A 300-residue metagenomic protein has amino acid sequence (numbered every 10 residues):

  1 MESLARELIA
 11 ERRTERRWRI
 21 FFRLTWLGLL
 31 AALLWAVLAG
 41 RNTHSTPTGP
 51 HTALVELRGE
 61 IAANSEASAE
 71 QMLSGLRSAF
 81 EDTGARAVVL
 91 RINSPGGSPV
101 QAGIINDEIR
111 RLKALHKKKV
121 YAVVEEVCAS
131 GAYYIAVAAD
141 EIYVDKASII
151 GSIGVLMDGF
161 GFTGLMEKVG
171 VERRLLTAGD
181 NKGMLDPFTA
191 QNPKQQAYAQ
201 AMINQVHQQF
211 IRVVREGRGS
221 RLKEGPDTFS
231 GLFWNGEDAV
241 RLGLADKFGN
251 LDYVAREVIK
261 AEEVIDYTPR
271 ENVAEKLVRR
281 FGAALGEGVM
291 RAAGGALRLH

Functional and structural regions predicted by a protein language model:
M1-Y121, E125-S130, Y134-D145, L156-H300: N-terminal organellar transit peptides
I149: Short glycine/proline-centered loop/turn elements that form peptide/ligand docking sites
S152: Extracytoplasmic ligand-binding site segments that recognize negatively charged/polar headgroups
